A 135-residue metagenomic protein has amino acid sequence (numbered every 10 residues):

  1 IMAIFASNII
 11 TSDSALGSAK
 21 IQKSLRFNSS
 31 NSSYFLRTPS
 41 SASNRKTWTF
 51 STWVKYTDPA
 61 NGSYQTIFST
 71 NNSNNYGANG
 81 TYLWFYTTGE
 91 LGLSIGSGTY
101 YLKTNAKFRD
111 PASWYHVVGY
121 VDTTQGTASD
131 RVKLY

Functional and structural regions predicted by a protein language model:
I1-S33: Enriched but not universal
L25, I67-F68, V117: Well-ordered beta-strand positions enriched in small/hydrophobic/aromatic, beta-favoring residues
S30-S94, Q125-A128: Extracellular glycan-recognition modules
T49-S51, H116, K133: Residues embedded in well-ordered beta-strands
G92, K133-Y135: Beta-strand signatures of extracellular beta-sandwich domains
L93-H116: Short, aromatic/His-centered strand-loop micro-motif at the edge of beta-sheets
S113-R131: Localized edge beta-strand/strand-to-loop motifs within extracellular or lumenal beta-rich domains
